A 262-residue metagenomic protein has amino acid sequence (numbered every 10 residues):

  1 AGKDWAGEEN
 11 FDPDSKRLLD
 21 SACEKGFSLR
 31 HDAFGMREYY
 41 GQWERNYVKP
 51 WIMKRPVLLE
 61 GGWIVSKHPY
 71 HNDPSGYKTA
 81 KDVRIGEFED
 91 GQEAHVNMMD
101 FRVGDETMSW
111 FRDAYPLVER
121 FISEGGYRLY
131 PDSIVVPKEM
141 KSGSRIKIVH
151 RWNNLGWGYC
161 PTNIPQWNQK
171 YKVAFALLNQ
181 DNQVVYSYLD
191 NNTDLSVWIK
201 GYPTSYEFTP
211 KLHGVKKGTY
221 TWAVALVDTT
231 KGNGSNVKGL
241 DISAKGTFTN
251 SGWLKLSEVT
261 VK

Functional and structural regions predicted by a protein language model:
A1-D105: Catalytic-core regions of glycoside hydrolase
A6, Y40-G41, V48, H71 (+7 more regions): Compositionally biased, intrinsically disordered low-complexity regions enriched in proline and serine
D12, K49, D73, T79 (+9 more regions): Serine/threonine-rich low-complexity intrinsically disordered regions
R17, R30, R37, R45 (+12 more regions): Arginine residue identity/basic-tract feature
R84-P137: Catalytic cores of secreted or luminal carbohydrate-active enzymes
I122-K262: Extracellular/luminal regions of secreted and cell-surface proteins that mediate adhesion/ECM remodeling
